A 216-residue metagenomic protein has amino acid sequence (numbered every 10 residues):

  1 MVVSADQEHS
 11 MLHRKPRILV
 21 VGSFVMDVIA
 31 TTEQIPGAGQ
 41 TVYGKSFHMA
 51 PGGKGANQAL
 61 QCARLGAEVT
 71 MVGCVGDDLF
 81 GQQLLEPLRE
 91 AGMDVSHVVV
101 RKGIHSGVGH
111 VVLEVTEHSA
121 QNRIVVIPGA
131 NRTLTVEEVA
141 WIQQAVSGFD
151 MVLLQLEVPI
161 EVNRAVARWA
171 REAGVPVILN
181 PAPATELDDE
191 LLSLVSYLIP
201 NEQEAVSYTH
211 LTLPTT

Functional and structural regions predicted by a protein language model:
V2-P36: Positively charged, low-complexity intrinsically disordered leader regions
K15, M26, Q40-V42, M49 (+1 more regions): Conserved N-terminal subdomain of the carbohydrate kinase-like
V139, E204-V206: A generic structural signal for short hydrophobic patches within well-formed alpha-helices
A173-P176: A short helix->loop->beta-strand "cap" motif at the edges of active sites that frequently abuts
P183-E190: Short, glycine/polar-rich helix-capping loops at beta-to-alpha or helix-loop-helix junctions that flank or form
S196-Q203: Non-cysteine beta-strand/loop elements that form the S-adenosyl-L-methionine
T209-T215: Conserved small/polar residues in nucleotide/adenosyl-binding loops
